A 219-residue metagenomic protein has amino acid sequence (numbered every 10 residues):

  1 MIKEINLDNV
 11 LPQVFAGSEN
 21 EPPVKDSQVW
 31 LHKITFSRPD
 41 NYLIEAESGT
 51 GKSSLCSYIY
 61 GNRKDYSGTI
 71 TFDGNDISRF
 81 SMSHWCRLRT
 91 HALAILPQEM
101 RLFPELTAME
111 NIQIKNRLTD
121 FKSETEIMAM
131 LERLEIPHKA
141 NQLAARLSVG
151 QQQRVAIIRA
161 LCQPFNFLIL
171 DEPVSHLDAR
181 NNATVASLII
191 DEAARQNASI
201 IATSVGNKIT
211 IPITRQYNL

Functional and structural regions predicted by a protein language model:
Y60: Helix-to-loop junction immediately C-terminal to a conserved catalytic motif
G68-I77: Conserved ABC transporter NBD signature motif
I77-A94: ABC ATPase NBD coupling module
E99, E105-L118: Q-loop/switch helix immediately C-terminal to the Walker
E124-K139: Conserved ABC ATPase "signature" region
L143-Q151: Conserved ABC ATPase signature
L168-E172: Catalytic Walker B motif of ABC-type/P-loop ATPase nucleotide-binding domains
